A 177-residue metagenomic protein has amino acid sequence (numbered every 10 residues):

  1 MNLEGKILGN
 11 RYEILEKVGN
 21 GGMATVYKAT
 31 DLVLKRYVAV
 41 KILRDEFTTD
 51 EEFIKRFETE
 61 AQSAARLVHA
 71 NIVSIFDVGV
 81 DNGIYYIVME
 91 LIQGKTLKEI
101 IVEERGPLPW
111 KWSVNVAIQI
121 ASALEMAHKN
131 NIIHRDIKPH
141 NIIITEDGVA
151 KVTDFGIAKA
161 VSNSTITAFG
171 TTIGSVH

Functional and structural regions predicted by a protein language model:
L15-G21, V26: Protein kinase glycine-rich loop
T30-Y37: Conserved N-lobe loop of protein kinases adjacent to the ATP-binding glycine-rich P-loop
R44-R66: AlphaC helix of the eukaryotic protein kinase fold
V78: Activation-segment/catalytic-loop signature of the eukaryotic protein kinase fold
N82-T96, I100: Conserved short submotifs of the Hanks-type protein kinase catalytic core that shape the nucleotide-binding pocket
V116-A117: Activation segment signature within eukaryotic-like protein kinase domains
A121-I132: Protein kinase catalytic-loop region centered on the HRD/HxD motif
